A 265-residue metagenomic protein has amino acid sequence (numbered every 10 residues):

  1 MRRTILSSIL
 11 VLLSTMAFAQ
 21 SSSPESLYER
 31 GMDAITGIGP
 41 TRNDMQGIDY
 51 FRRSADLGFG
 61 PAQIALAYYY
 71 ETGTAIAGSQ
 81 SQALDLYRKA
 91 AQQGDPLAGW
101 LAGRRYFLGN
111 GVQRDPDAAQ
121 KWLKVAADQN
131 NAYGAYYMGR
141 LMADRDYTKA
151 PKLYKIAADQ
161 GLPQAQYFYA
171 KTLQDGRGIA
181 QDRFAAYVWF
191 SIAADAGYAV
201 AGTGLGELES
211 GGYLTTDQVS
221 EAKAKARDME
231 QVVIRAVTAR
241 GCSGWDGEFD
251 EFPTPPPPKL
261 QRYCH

Functional and structural regions predicted by a protein language model:
M1-T4: Positively charged n-region of N-terminal signal peptides that target proteins for export
S7-T15: Bacterial N-terminal signal peptides
S22-S23, T36-I38, N43, D56-G60 (+12 more regions): Short helix-capping/linker turns of helical repeat alpha-solenoids
P24, G202-H265: Terminal, low-structured helical/coil segments at or just beyond the last alpha-helical repeat
L27-T36, D49, A65-T72, I76 (+6 more regions): Hydrophobic face of amphipathic alpha-helices that form TPR/SEL1-like repeat modules and related alpha-solenoid
T41-Y50, A77-K89, Q113-W122, D144-L153 (+2 more regions): Structural signature of tandem alpha-helical TPR/SEL1-like repeats, specifically the intra-repeat loop/turn
R53-S54, K89-A90, V125-A126, K155-A157 (+2 more regions): Canonical positions in the second alpha-helix
P61, G94-A98, N130-G134, G161-F168 (+3 more regions): Boundary/linker segments of alpha-helical solenoid repeat arrays
